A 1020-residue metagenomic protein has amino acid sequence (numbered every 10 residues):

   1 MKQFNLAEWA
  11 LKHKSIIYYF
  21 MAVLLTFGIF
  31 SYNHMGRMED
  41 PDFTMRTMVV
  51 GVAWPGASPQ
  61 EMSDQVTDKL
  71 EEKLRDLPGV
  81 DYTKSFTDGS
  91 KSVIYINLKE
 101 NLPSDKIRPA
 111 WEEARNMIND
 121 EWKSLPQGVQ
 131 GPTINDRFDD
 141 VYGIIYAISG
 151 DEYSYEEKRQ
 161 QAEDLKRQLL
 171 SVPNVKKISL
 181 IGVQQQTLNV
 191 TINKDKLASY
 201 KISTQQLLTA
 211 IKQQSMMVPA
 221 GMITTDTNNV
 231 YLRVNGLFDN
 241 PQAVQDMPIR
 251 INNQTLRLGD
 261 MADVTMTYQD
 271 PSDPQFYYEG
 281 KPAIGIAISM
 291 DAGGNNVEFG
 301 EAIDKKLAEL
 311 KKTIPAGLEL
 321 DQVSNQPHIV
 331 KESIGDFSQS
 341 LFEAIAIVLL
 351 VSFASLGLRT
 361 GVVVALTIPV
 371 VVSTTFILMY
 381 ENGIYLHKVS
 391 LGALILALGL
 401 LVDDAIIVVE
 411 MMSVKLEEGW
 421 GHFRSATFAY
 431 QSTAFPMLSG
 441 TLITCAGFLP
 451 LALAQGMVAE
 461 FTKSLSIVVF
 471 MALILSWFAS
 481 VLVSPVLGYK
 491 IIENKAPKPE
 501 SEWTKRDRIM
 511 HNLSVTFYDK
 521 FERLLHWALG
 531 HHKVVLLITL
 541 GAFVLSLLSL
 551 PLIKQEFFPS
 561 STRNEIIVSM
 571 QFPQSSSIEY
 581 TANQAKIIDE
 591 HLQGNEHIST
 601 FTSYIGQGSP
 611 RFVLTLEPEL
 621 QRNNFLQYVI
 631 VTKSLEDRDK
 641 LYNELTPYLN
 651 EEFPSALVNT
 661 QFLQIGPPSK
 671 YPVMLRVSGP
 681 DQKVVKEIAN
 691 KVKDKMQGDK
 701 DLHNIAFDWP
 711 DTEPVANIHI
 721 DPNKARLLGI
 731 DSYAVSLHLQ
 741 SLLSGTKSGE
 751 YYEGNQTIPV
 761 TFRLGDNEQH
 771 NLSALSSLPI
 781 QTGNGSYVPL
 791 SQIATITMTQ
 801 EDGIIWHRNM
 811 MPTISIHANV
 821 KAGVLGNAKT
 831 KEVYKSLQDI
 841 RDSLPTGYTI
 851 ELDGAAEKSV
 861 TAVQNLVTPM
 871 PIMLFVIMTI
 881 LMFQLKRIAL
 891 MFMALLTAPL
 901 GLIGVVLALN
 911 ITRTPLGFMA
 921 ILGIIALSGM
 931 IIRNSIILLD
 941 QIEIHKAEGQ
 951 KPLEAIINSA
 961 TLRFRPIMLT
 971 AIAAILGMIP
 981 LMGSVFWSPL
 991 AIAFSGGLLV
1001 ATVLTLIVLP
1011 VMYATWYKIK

Functional and structural regions predicted by a protein language model:
M1-R37, T433, K505-F558, S603 (+1 more regions): Signature of alpha-helical transmembrane segments and their immediate interfacial
F4-L6, E61-R137, D195-M216, L237 (+2 more regions): Solvent-exposed, membrane-proximal periplasmic/extracellular interface segments of envelope transport and secretion
W9, Y18, G51, W122 (+8 more regions): Extracytoplasmic/periplasmic membrane-proximal domains and adjacent transmembrane bundles of envelope biogenesis
S15-I16, V23-A57, E61, N119-P126 (+6 more regions): Transmembrane helices with small-residue packing motifs
G28-N33, A346-S413, M471, T879-R963 (+4 more regions): Hydrophobic transmembrane alpha-helices and their membrane-interface caps in long multi-pass transport proteins
R37-M48, S85-S90, G128-G150, S179-Q185 (+10 more regions): Flexible hinge/switch segments at interdomain interfaces of large molecular machines
V323, V330, I334, V409 (+4 more regions): Helix-loop junctions and hydrophobic alpha-helical segments within the transmembrane domains of large membrane
L398-M412, A434-L453, E460-D507, Y628 (+4 more regions): Transmembrane alpha-helices and their membrane-interface boundaries in multi-pass membrane transporters and channels
